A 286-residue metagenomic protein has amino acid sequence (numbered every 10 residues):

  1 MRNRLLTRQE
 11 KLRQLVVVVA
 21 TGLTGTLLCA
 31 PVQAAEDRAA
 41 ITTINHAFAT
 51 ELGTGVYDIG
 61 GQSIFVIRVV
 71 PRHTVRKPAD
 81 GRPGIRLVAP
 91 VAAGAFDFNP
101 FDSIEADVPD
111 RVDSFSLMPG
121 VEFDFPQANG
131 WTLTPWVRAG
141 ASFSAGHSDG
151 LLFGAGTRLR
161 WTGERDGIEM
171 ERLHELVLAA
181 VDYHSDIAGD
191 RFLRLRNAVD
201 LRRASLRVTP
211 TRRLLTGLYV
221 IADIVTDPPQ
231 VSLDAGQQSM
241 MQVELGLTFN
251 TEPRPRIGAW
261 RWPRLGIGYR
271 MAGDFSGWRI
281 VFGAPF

Functional and structural regions predicted by a protein language model:
M1-A49, A79-G81: Cleavable N-terminal export/targeting peptides
V32-F101: Short glycine/proline- and aromatic-enriched beta-strand/turn motifs that initiate or cap beta-hairpins
L52-D58, V91-N99, F123-F125, V137-A145 (+5 more regions): Transmembrane beta-strands of outer-membrane beta-barrel pores
S63-P71, P83-I85, R111-L117, D149-A155 (+3 more regions): Residues that define the transmembrane beta-barrel architecture of outer-membrane proteins
V69-K77, L117-F125, A139-A141, A155-G163 (+4 more regions): Residues on the lipid-exposed face of transmembrane beta-strands in outer-membrane beta-barrel proteins
V75-R86, F125-L133, T162-E171, A204-T216 (+1 more regions): Short loop/turn motifs that connect adjacent beta-strands in outer-membrane beta-barrel proteins
A95-P109, R202-F286: Outer membrane beta-barrel transmembrane domains
R165-L215: Short helix-loop boundary/capping segments
